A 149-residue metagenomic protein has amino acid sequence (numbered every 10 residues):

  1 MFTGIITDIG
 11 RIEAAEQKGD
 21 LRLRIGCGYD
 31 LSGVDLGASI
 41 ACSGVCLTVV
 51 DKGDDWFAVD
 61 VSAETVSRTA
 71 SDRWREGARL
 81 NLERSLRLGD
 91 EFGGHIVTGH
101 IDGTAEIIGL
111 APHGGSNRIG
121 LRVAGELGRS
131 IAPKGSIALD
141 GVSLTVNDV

Functional and structural regions predicted by a protein language model:
M1-V149: Conserved loop->alpha-helix
